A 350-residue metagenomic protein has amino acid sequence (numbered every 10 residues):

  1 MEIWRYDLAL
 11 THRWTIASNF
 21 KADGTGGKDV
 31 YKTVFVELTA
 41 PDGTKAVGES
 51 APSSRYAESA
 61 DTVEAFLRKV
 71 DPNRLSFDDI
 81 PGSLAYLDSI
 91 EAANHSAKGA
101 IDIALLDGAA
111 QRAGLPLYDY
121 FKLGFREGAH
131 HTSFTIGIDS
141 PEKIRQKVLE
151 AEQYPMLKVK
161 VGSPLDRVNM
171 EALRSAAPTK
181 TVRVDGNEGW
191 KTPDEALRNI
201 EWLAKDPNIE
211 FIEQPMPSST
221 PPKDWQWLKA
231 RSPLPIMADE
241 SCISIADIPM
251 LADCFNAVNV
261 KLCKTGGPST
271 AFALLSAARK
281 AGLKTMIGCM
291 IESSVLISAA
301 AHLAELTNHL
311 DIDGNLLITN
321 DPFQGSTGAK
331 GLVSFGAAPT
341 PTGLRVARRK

Functional and structural regions predicted by a protein language model:
M1-L8, L115-A129: N-terminal amphipathic alpha-helix/helix-capping segment at the start of soluble metabolic enzymes
M1-T15, G27-K28, M290-K350: Flexible C-terminal active-site loop/helix
M1-Y56, F323: Structured beta-strand/loop patches that form or line metal/cofactor-binding pockets in enzymes
R5, T39-A113: Metal- or metallocofactor-binding catalytic centers and their adjacent structured scaffolds across diverse enzyme
G26, A129-P141, K160-V161, N187-P193 (+1 more regions): Active-site mouth loops of central-metabolism enzymes
L149-K160: Catalytic domains of carbohydrate-active enzymes, especially glycoside hydrolases
L157-V159, I212, V258, L310: Hydrophobic residues within beta-strands of alpha/beta enzymes
P164-S298, H302-A304, T319-A329: Catalytic core of soluble alpha/beta enzymes
